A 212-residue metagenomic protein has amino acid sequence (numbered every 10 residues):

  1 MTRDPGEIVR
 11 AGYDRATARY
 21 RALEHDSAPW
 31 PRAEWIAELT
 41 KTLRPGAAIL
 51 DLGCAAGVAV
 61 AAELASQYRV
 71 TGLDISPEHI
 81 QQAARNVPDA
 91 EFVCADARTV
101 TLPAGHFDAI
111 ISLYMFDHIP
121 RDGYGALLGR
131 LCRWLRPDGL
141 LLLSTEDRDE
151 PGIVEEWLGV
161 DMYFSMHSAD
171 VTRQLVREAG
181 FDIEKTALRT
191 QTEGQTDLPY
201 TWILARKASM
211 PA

Functional and structural regions predicted by a protein language model:
M1-R44: Conserved class I S-adenosyl-L-methionine
L50, A55-T99: Class I SAM-dependent methyltransferase SAM/SAH-binding core
I111: A conserved beta-strand element that flanks and buttresses the S-adenosyl-L-methionine
G125-P137: A short glycine-rich, Lys/Arg-flanked "PGG" loop and its adjoining helix->strand segment in the class I
D138-T145: Conserved beta-strand signature within the Rossmann-like core of class I S-adenosyl-L-methionine
E146-Y163: Short, glycine-/aromatic-enriched active-site segment of Class I SAM-dependent methyltransferases
F164-A179: Short alpha-helix
T192-A212: Core SAM-dependent methyltransferase catalytic element
